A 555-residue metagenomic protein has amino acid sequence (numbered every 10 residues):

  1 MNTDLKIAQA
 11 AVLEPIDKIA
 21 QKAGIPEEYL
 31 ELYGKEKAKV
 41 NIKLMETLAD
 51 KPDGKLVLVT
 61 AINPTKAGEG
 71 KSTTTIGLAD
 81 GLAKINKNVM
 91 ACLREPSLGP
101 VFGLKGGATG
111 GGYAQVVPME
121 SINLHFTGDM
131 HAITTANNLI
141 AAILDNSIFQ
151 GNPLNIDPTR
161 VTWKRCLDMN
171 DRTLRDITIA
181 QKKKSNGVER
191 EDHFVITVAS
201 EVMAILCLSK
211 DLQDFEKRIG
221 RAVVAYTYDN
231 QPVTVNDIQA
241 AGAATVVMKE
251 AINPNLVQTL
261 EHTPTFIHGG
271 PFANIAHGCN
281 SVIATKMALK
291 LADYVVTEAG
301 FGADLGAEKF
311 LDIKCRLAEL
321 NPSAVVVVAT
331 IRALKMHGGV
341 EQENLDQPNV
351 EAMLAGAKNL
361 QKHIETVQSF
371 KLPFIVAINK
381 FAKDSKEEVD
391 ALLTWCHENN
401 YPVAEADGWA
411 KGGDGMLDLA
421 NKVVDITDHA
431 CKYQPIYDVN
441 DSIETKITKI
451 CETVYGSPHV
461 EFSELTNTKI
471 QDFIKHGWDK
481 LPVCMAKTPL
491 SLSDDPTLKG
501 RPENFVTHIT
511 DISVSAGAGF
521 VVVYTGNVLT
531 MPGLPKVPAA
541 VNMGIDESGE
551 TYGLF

Functional and structural regions predicted by a protein language model:
M1-F555: Flexible phosphate-sensing "switch/lid" loops adjacent to ATP/NTP-binding sites across phosphate-transfer
